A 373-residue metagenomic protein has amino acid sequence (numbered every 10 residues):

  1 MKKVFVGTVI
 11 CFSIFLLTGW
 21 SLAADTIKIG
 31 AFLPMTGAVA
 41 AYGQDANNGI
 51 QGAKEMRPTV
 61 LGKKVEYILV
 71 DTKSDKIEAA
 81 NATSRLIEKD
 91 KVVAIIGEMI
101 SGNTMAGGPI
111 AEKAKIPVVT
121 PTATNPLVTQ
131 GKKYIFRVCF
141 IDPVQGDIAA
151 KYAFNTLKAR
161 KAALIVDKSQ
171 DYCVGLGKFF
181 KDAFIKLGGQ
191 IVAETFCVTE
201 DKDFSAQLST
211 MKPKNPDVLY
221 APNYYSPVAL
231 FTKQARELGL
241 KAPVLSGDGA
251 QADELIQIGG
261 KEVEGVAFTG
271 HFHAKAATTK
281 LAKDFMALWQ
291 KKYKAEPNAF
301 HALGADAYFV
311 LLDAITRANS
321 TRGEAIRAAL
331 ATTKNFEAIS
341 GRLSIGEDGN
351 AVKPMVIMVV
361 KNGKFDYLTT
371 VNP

Functional and structural regions predicted by a protein language model:
M1-K28, V60, N372-P373: Short, low-complexity disordered leader/linker segments with a strong preference for bacterial N-terminal type II
G30-G49, R57, V70-I77, M99-G102 (+4 more regions): Extracytoplasmic "Venus flytrap"
A41-N48, M56-T129, V138, C197-F204 (+2 more regions): Beta-alpha junction/loop-to-helix N-cap segments that form part of ligand/metal-binding clefts
Y42-R57, E78, V118, Q145-A149 (+2 more regions): Short, solvent-exposed amphipathic alpha-helices that sit in or adjacent to ligand/effector-binding or catalytic
A111, G177-H271: Extracellular/periplasmic bilobed ligand-binding domains
I135-T199, V218: An alpha-beta-alpha
T232-A305, T316-N319, V359-K361, F365-N372: Extracellular/periplasmic periplasmic-binding protein-like sensory domains
K291-H301, L312-K364: Segments of small-molecule ligand-sensing domains
